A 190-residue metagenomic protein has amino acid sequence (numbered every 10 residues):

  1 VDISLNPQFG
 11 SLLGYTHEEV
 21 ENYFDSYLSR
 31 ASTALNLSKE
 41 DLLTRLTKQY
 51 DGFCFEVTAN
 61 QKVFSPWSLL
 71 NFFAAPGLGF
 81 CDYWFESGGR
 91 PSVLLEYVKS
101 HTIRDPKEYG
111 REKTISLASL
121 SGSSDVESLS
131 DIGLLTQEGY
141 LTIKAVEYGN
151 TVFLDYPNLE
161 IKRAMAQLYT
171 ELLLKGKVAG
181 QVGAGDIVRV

Functional and structural regions predicted by a protein language model:
V1-V190: Phosphate-binding site recognition
